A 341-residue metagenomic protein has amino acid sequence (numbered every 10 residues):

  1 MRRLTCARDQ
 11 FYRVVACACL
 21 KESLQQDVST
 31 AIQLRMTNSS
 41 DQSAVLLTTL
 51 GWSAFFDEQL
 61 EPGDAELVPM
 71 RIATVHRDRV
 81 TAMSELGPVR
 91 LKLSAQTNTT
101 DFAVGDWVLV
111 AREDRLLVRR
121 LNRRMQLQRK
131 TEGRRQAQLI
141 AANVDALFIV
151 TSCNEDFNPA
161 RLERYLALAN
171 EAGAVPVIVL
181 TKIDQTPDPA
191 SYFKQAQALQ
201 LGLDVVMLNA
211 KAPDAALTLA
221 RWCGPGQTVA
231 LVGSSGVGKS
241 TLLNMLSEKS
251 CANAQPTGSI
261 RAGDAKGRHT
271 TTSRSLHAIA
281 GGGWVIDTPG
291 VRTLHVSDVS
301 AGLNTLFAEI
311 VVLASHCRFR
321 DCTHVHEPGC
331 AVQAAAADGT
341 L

Functional and structural regions predicted by a protein language model:
D9-Y12, A16-P159: N-terminal accessory targeting/assembly segments
A31-D41, G63-E66, T100-D114, R120-A146 (+6 more regions): Helix-rich effector regions associated with P-loop NTPase G domains
I140, V150-L201: Phosphate-binding glycine-rich loops and their immediate beta-loop-alpha structural context
Q185-S235: Canonical P-loop GTPase G-domain recognition
K239: Conserved lysine of the Walker
